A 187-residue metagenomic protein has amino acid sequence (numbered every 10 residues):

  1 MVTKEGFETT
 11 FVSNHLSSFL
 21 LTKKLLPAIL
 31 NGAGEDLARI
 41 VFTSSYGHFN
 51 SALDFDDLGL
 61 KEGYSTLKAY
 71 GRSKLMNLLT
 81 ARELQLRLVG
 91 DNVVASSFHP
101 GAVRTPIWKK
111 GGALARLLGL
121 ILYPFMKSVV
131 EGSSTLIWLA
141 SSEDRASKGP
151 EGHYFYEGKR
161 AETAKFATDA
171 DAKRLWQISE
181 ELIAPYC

Functional and structural regions predicted by a protein language model:
M1-K109, Y186-C187: Rossmann-fold NAD(P)H-dependent dehydrogenase/reductase core
M1-V2, L114-A115, F155-G158: Surface-exposed beta-strand-to-loop junctions that form interaction patches on eukaryotic regulatory domains
K4-F7, S18, G132-S133, A172 (+1 more regions): Amphipathic alpha-helical segments in well-structured domains
A52, A170-C187: Non-catalytic terminal and boundary segments that flank Rossmann-like NAD(P)-dependent oxidoreductase
G59-Y64, L117-L120, K159-R160: Short glycine/proline-rich turn/loop motifs
S73, S97, L120-A161, A170-K173: C-terminal helical subdomain
R104-L120: A glycine/serine/threonine-rich, flexible loop-to-helix segment that serves as the NAD(P) cofactor-binding "lid"
K109, A164-F166: Short glycine/threonine-rich loop-to-helix capping motif typified by GTGT followed within a few residues by an Asp-Pro
